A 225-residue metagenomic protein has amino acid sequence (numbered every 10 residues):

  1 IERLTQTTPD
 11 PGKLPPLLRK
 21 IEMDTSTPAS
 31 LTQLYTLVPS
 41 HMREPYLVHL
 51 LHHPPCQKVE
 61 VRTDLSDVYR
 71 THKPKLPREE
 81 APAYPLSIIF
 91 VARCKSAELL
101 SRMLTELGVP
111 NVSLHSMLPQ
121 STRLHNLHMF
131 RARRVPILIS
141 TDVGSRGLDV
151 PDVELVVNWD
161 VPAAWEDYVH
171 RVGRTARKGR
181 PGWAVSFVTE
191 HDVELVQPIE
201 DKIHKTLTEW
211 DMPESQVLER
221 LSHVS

Functional and structural regions predicted by a protein language model:
I1-L118, W210: Interdomain coupling/hinge region of P-loop NTPase helicase/AAA+ cores
L4, Y46-L47, L100, N126 (+2 more regions): Hydrophobic side chains in well-ordered alpha-helices
P28, E44, Y84, C94-A97 (+6 more regions): Generic preference for well-ordered alpha-helical elements
L31, L47, I89-F90, I139 (+3 more regions): Residue-level signature of catalytic and energy-coupling elements of molecular machines, predominantly ATP/GTP-dependent
Q33, L86-I88, P136-I137, W183-V185: Residue-level preference for the first positions of well-ordered beta-strands
H52, C56-Q57, T63, V68-P77 (+7 more regions): Arginine-glycine-biased low-complexity disordered regions
I89, L124, H128-R146: Conserved two-lobed SF2 helicase motor
T141, S145-W159, E166-V169, K178: P-loop/Walker A NTP-binding module and the surrounding RecA-like catalytic core of P-loop NTPases
